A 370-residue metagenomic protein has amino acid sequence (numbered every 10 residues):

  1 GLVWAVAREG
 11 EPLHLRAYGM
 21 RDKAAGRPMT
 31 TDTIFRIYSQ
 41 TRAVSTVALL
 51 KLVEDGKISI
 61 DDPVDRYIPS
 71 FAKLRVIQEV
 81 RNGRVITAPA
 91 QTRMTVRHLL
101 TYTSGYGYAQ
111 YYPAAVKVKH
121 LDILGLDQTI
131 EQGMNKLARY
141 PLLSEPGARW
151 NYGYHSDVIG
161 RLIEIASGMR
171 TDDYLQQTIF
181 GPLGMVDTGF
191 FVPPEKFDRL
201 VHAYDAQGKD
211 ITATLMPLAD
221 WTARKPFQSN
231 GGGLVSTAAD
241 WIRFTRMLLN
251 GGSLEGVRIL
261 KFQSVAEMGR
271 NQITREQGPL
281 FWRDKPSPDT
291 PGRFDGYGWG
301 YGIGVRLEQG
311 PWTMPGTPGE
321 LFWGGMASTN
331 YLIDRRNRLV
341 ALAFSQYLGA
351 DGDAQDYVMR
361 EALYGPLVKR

Functional and structural regions predicted by a protein language model:
G1, G325-A327: Short, small/polar residue-rich loop motifs at catalytic or cofactor-binding pockets
G1-I37, K57-S59, K73-V80, V85 (+3 more regions): Short, conserved catalytic-motif segment at the N-terminal edge
G10, L15, F35-Y67, K73 (+3 more regions): Active-site SXXK
G10, S345-A350: A short, acidic, flexible beta-alpha connecting loop/helix-capping segment that sits on the rim of active
Y18, D22, P63-P315: Short, surface-exposed loop or secondary-structure junction motifs that flank catalytic or metal-binding residues
L234-S236, T329, I333-R335: C-terminal substrate/ligand-recognition segments
Y331-L332, R338-Y347: Short, well-ordered beta-strand elements
L348-R370: Generic C-terminus detector
